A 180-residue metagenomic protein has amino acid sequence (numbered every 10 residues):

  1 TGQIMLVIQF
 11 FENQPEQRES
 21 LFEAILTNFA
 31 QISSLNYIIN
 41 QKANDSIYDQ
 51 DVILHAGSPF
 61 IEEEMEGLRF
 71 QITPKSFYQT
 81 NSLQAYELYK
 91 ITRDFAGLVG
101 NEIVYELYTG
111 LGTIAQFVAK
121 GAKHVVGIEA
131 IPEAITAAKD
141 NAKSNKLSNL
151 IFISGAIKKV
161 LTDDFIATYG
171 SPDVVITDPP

Functional and structural regions predicted by a protein language model:
G2-F11, R69-T73: Short, aliphatic-rich beta-strand segments
E16-P180: Rossmann-like S-adenosyl-L-methionine
